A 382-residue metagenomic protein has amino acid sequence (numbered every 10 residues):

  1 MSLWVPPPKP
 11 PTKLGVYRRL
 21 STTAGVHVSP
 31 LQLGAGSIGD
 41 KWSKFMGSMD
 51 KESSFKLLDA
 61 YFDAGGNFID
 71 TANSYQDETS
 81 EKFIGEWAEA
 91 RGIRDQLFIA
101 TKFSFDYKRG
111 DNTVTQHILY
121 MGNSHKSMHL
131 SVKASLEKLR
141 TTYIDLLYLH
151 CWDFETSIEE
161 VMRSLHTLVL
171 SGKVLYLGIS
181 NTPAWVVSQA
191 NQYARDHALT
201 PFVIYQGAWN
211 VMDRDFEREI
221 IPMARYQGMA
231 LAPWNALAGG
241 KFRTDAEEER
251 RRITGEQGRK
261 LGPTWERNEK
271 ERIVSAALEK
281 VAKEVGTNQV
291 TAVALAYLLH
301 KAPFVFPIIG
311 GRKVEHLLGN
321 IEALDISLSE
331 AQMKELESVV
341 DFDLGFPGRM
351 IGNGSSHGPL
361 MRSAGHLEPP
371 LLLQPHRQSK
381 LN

Functional and structural regions predicted by a protein language model:
M1-F98, T142, H376-N382: N-terminal binding-site loop/beta-alpha segment at the start of enzyme catalytic domains that lines or forms
S2-V16, Y226, R252-V285, H300 (+2 more regions): Terminal-tail/helix-coil boundary detector
Y17, L58, E81, G85 (+8 more regions): Generic structural signal for well-ordered alpha-helices, preferentially at hydrophobic/aromatic core positions
V26-L31, G65-F68, I93-L97, T141-D145 (+5 more regions): Short, well-ordered coil/turn segments that N-cap beta-strands
L33, S54, I69, I84 (+12 more regions): Conserved, mostly hydrophobic/aromatic
G36-I38, S74, K102-D106, L149-W152 (+4 more regions): Active-site beta-loop-alpha junctions enriched in small/polar residues
G110-D215, E219: Glycine/proline-rich, positively charged, aromatic-decorated active-site loop/lid region on the catalytic face
D215-G255: Aromatic-lined glycan-binding groove of carbohydrate-active enzymes
